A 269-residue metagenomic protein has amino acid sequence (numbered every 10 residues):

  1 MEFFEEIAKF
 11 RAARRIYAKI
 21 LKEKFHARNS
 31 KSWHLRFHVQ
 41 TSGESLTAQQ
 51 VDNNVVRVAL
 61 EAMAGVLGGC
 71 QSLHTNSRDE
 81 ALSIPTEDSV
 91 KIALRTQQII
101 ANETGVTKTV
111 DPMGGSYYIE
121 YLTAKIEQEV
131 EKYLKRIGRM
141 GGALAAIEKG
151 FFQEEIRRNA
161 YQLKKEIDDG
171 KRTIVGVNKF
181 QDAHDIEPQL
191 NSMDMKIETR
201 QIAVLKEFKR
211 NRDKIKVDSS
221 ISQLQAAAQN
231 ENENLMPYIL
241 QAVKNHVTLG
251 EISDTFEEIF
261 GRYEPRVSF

Functional and structural regions predicted by a protein language model:
M1-E5, V39-D52, V58, L73-D88 (+2 more regions): Short beta-alpha connecting loops at secondary-structure transitions that line or flank enzyme active sites
M1-N53, K135: Gly/Pro-rich turn-and-neighbor structural signature
F10-R14, D52-V55, D88-I92, I259: Short secondary-structure boundary/capping segments
A13-R14, A18-R28, V56-G69, I92-T104: Structured alpha-helical segments in the cores of large, soluble enzyme domains
A27-N29, A64-V66, R136, K165-D168: A general structural signal for short secondary-structure junctions and capping/turn motifs
K31, L46-A48, Q71, L144 (+1 more regions): Append "with occasional cross-activation on large, charged helical scaffolds in nucleic-acid assemblies
H34-R36, G69-S72: Active-site-adjacent bridging/hinge elements
T86-E87, R95-Q98, N102-F269: Flexible, glycine-rich loop/tail regions that form catalytic "lids" or insertion modules at the edges of active sites
